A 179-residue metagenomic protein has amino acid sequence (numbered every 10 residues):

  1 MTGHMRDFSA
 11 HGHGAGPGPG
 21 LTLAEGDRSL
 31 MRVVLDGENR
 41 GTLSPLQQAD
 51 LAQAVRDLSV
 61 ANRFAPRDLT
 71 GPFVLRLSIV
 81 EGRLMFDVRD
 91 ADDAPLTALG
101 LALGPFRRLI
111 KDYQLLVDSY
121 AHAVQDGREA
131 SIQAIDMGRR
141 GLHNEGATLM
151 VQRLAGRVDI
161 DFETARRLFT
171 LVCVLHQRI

Functional and structural regions predicted by a protein language model:
M1-V74: Charge-rich, low-complexity N-terminal segments
H4, H11-H13, H122, H143 (+1 more regions): Histidine (H) residue identity feature
G18, N62, L69-F73, A91 (+7 more regions): Sparse, context-dependent recognition of short Cys/His-centered cofactor- or disulfide-binding micro-motifs
A24-G37, F106-E129, Q133-R140, L149: Long, charge-dense
R67-D118: A surface-exposed, charged beta-strand/loop segment in the N-terminal or early-internal portion of soluble proteins
V124-I179: C-terminal charged interaction modules
